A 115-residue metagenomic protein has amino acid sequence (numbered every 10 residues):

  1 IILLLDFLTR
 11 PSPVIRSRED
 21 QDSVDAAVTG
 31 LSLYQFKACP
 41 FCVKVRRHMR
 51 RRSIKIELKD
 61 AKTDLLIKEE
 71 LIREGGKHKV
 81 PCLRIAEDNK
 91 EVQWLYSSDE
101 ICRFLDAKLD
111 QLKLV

Functional and structural regions predicted by a protein language model:
I1-V115: GST-like domain detector, emphasizing the conserved glutathione-binding G-site in the N-terminal thioredoxin-like
